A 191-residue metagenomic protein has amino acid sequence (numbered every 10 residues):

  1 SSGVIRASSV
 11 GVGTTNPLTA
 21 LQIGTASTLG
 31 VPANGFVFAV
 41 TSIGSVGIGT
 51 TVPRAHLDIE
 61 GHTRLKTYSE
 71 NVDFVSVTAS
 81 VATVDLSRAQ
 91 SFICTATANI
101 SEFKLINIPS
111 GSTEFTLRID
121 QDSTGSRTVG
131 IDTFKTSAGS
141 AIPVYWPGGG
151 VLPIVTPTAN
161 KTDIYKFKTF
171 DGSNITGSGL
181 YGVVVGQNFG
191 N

Functional and structural regions predicted by a protein language model:
S1, R6-Q22, G44-T67: Short sequence segments immediately N-terminal to proteolytic processing junctions that release a mature
P17-T19, T28-G30, T128-I131: Extracellular low-complexity Ser/Thr/Asn/Gly-rich intrinsically disordered segments
I23, L29-N34, F92, S101-K104: Beta-strand-rich extracellular passenger or scaffold domains
G35-V40: Short, exposed "boundary/linker" segments that immediately precede the start of a downstream structural module
D58-R88: Extracellular beta-solenoid/beta-roll
R88-C94: Short carbohydrate-recognition loop motifs
T95-N191: Acidic, glycine/polar-enriched metal-coordinating patches/loops that mediate binding to polyanionic ligands
